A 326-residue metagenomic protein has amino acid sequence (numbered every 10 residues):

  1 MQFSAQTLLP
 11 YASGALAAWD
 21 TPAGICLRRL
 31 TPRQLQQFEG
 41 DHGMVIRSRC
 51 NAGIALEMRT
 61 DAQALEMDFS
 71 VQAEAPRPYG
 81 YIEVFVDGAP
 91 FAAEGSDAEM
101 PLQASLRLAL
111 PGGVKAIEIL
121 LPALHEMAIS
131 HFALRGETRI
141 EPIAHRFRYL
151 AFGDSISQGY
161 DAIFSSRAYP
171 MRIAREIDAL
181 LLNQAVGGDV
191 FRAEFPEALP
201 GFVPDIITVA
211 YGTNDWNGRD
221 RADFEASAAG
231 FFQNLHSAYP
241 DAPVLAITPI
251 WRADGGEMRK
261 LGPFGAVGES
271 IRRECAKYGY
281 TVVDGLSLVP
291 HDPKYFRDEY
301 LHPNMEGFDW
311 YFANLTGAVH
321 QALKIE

Functional and structural regions predicted by a protein language model:
M1-Y149, R297, T316, H320-E326: N-terminal secretory targeting modules
L110-P111, E118-V203: Serine-esterase "nucleophile elbow" of acetyl-processing enzymes
I173, V190-E225, P249-A253: Oxyanion-hole/transition-state-stabilizing segment in secreted/luminal serine hydrolases and related acyltransferases
A210-N214, N234-A266, V289-P290: Active-site segments of SGNH/GDSL-like serine hydrolases that catalyze O-acetyl group transfer/hydrolysis on lipids
A228-Q233, G268, R272: Generic structural signal for well-ordered alpha-helices, preferentially at hydrophobic/aromatic core positions
R252-E326: Catalytic His-Asp segment of secreted/periplasmic serine-dependent ester chemistry enzymes
